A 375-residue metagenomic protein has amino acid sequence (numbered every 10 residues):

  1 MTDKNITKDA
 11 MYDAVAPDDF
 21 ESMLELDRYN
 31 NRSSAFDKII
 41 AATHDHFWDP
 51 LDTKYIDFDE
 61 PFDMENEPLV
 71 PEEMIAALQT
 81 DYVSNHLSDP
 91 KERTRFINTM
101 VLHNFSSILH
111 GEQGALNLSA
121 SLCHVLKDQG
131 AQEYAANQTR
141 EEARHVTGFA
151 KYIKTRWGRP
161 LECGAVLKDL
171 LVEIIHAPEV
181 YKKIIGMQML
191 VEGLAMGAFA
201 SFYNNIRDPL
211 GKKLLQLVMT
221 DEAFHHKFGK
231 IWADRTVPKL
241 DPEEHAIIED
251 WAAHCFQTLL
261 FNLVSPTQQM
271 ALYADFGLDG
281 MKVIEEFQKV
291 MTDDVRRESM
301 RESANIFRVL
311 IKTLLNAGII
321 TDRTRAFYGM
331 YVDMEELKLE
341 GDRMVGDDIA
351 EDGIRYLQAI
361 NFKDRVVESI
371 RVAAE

Functional and structural regions predicted by a protein language model:
M1-S119, H124-Q132, T155-E162, V166 (+3 more regions): Terminal targeting/low-complexity segments that flank the catalytic cores of oxidoreductases
G111-L118, H145, V191-A198, H225: Amphipathic, well-ordered alpha-helical segments in soluble domains
V125, R140-E141, D221, H225 (+1 more regions): A short structural micro-motif
D128, E133-G158: Carboxylate/His-rich catalytic cores and anion/metal-binding grooves
E133-A136, K213-Q216, A246: Short, charged, amphipathic alpha-helical segments
F149-F202: Active-site-adjacent scaffolding segments
A195-L240: Active-site-proximal binding-pocket segments
